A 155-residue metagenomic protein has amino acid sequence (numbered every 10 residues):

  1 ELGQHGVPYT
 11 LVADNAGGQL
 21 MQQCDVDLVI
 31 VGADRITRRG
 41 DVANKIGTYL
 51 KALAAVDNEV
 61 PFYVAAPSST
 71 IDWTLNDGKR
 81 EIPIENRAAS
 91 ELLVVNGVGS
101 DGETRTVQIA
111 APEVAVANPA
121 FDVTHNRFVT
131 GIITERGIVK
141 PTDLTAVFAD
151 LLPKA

Functional and structural regions predicted by a protein language model:
E1-A155: Conserved phosphate- and dinucleotide-binding cores of soluble alpha/beta proteins, encompassing both enzyme active
